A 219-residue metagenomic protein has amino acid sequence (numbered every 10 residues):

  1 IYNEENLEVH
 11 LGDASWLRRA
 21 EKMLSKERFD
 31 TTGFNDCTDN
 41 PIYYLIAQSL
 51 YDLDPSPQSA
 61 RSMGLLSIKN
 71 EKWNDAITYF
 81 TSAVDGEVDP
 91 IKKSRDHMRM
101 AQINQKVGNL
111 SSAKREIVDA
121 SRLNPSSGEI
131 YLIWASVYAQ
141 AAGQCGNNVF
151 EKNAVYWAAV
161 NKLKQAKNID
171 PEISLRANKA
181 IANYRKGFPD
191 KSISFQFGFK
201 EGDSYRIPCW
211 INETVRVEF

Functional and structural regions predicted by a protein language model:
E4-H10, A47-S56, S82-P90, D119-P125: Solenoid-like repeat scaffolds
E5-R28, D39-Y43, D52-S62, I91-D96 (+1 more regions): Generic helix N-cap/helix-start motif at coil->alpha-helix transitions
R19-L24, I46, M63, R99-M100 (+3 more regions): Structural register within alpha-helical repeat arrays
E27-G33, V88-I91, Q102-G108, A135 (+3 more regions): Short coil/turn linking the two alpha-helices of tandem helical-hairpin repeats
L65-L66, M98, Q102, E129 (+3 more regions): Residue-level recognition of tetratricopeptide repeat
K114-R122, E151-L175, I181-R185: TPR/TPR-like (Sel1-like) alpha-helical repeat modules
Q165-F219: Terminal, low-structured helical/coil segments at or just beyond the last alpha-helical repeat
